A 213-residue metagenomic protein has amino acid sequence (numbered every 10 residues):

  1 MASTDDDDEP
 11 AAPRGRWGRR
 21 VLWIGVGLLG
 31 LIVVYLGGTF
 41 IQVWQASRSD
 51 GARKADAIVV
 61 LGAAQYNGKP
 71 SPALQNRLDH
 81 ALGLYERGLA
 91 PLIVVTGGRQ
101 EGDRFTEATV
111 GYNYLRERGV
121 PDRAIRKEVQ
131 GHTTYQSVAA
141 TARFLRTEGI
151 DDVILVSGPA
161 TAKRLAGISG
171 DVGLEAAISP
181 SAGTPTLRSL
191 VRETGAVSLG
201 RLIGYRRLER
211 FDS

Functional and structural regions predicted by a protein language model:
A2-D7, F40-V191: A structural signal for short, hydrophobic/glycine-enriched beta-strand patches
D7-D50: N-terminal type II signal-anchor transmembrane helix that functions as the membrane-insertion/stop-transfer segment
P10-R14, S71, G195: A general, composition-driven signal for non-globular sequence regions
P185, R207-S213: Charged, glycine-interspersed solvent-exposed loop segments at helix/strand-loop junctions that cap or gate access
L190-E209: A transmembrane-helix-recognition feature enriched in membrane-embedded lipid enzymes and envelope glyco-/phospholipid
